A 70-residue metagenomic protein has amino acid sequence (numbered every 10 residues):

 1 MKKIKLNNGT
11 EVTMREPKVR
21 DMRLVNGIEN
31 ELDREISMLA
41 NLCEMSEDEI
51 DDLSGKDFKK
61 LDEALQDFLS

Functional and structural regions predicted by a protein language model:
M1-S70: Short, surface-exposed, charged amphipathic helix/loop patches that serve as local interaction elements
